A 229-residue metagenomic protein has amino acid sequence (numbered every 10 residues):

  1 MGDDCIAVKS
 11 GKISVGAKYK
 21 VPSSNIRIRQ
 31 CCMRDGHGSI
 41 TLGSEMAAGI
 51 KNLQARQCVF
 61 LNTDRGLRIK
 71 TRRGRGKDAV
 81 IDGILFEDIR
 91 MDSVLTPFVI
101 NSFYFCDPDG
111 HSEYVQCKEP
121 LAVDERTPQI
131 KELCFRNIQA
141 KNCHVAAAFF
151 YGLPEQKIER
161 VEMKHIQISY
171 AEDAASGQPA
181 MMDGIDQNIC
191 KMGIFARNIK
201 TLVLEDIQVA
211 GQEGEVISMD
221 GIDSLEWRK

Functional and structural regions predicted by a protein language model:
M1-K229: Extracellular/periplasmic carbohydrate-active domains that bind, remodel, or depolymerize complex polysaccharides
